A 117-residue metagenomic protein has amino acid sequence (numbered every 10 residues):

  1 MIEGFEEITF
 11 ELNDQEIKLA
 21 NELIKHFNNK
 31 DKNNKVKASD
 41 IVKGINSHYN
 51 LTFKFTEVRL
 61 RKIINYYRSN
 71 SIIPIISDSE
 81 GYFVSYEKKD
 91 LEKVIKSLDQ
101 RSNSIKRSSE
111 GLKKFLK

Functional and structural regions predicted by a protein language model:
I2-E6, F10-L12, I17-H26, Y82-K117: Phospho-regulated, low-complexity intrinsically disordered regions of nuclear gene-regulatory and chromatin-associated
N21, K35-S39, R61: Short amphipathic alpha-helical segments
H26-K37: Short capping segments at the starts of secondary-structure elements
F27, N50-F55: Conserved interaction-surface patches within small, structured recognition/assembly domains
K37-L51: DNA-recognition alpha helix
K54-S69: Short amphipathic alpha-helical interaction segments
R68-S79: A short, conserved structural fragment
